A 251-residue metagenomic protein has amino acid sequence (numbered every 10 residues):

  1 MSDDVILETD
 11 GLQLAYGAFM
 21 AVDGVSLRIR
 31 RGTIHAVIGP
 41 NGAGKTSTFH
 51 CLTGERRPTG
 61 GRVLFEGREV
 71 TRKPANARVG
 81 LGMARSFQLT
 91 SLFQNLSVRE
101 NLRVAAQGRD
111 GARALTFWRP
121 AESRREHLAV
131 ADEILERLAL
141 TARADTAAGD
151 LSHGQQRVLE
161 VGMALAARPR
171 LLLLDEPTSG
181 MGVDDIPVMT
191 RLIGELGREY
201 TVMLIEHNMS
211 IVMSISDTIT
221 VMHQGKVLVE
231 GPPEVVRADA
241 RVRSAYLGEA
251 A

Functional and structural regions predicted by a protein language model:
S2-A251: Glycine-rich phosphate-binding loops of nucleotide-dependent enzymes
